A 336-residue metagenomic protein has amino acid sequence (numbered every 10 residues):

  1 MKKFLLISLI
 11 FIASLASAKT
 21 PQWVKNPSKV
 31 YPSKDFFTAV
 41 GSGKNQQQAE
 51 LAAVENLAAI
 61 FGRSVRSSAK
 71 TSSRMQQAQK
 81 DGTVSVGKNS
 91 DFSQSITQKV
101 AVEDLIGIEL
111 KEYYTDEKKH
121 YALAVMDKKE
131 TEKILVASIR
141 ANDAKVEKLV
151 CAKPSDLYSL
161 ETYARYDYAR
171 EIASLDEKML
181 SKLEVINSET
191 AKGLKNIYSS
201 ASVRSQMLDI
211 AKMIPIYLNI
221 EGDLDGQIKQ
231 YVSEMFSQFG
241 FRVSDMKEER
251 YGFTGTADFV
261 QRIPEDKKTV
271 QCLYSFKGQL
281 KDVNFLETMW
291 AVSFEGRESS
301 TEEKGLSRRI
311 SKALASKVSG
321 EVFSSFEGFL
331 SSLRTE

Functional and structural regions predicted by a protein language model:
M1-F4: Positively charged n-region of N-terminal signal peptides that target proteins for export
S8-L9, T288: A ubiquitous, low-specificity "background" feature that marks scattered single residues across proteins without
L9-S17: Hydrophobic h-region of N-terminal signal peptides that target proteins for export in Gram-negative bacteria
A18-E336: Domain-level marker for long, solvent-exposed, non-transmembrane regions
